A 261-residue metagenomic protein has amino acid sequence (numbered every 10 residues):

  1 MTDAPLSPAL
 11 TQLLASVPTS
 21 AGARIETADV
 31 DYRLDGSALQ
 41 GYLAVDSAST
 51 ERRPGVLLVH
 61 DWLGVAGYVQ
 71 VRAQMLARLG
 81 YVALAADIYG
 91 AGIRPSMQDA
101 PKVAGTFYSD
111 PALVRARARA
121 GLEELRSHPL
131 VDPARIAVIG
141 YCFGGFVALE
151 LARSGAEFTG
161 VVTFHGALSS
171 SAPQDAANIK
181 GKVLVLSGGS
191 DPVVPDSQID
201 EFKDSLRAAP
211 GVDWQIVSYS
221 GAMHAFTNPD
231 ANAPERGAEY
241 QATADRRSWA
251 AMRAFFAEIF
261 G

Functional and structural regions predicted by a protein language model:
M1-A28, E258-G261: N-terminal targeting or regulatory segments adjacent to alpha/beta-hydrolase or S9 domains
V17-A23, D29-L130, T227-E239: Serine-hydrolase catalytic machinery in alpha/beta-hydrolase-like enzymes
R72, P195-L206, Q215: Short alpha-helix in the alpha/beta-hydrolase fold that links the catalytic acid
I88-G92, A167, A222: Short beta-to-alpha linker loops that shape the active-site pocket of alpha/beta-hydrolase fold enzymes
A118-N178: Primarily recognizes the serine-hydrolase "nucleophile elbow" in alpha/beta-hydrolase and SGNH/GDSL folds
I179, V185-S187: Short beta-strand/loop motif that positions the catalytic acidic residue of the alpha/beta-hydrolase fold
S190-V194, H224: Acidic catalytic loop of the alpha/beta-hydrolase fold
G211-G261: C-terminal catalytic histidine-bearing segment of alpha/beta-hydrolase fold enzymes
